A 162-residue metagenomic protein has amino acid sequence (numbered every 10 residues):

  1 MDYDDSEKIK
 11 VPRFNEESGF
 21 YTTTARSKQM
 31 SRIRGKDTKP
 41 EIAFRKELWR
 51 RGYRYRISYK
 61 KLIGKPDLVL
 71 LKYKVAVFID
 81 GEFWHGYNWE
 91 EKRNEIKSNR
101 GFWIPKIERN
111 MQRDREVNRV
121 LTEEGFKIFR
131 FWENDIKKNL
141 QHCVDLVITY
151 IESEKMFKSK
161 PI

Functional and structural regions predicted by a protein language model:
M1-I162: Nucleic-acid endo/exonuclease domains
